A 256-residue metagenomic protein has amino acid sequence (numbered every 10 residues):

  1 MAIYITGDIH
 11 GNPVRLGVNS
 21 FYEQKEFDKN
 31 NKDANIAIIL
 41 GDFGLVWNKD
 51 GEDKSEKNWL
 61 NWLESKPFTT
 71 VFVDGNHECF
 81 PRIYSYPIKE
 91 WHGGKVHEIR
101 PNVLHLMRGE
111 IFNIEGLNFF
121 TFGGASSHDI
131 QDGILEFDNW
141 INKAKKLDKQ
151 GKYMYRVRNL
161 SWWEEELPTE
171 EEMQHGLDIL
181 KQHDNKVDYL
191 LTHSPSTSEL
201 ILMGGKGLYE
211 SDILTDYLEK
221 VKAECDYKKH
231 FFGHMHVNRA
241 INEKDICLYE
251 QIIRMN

Functional and structural regions predicted by a protein language model:
M1-G11, G116-A125, L191-H193, C247-E250: Active-site-proximal beta-strand elements of phosphoester/diester hydrolases
A2, T6, N12-I114, G205-G207 (+4 more regions): Core catalytic region of metal-dependent phosphoesterases/phosphodiesterases, especially metallo-beta-lactamase-like
I9-H10, F43-G44, N76-C79, A125-S126 (+2 more regions): Catalytic metal-binding/acid-base residues of hydrolase active sites
P13, W47, S198-I201, R239: Short, solvent-exposed loop/turn segments at secondary-structure junctions
I36, Y189, K229: Short, Asp-centered acidic motifs that coordinate Mg2+ and/or phosphate in catalytic or ligand-binding sites
P101, L117-L208: Active-site-proximal loop/helix segment associated with metal-binding centers of metalloenzymes
Y209, D216-E224, F231-N256: Binuclear metal-dependent phosphoesterase catalytic core
